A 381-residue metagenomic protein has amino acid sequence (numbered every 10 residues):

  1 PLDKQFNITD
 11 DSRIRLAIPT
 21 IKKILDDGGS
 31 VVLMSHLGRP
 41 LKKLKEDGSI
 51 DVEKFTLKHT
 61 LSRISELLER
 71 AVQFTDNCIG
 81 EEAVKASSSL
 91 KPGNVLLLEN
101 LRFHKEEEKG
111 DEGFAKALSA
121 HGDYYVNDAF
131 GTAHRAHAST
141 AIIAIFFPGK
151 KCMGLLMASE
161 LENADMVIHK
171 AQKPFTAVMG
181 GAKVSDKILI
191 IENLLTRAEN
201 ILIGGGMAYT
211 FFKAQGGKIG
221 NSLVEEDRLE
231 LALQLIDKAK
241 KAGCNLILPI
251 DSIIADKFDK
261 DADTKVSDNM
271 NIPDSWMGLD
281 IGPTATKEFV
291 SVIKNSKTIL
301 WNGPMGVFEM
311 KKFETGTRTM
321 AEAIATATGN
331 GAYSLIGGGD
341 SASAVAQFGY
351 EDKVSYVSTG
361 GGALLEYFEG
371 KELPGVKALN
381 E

Functional and structural regions predicted by a protein language model:
P1-E381: Active-site loop-to-helix "anion-binding N-cap" substructures in soluble metabolic enzymes
